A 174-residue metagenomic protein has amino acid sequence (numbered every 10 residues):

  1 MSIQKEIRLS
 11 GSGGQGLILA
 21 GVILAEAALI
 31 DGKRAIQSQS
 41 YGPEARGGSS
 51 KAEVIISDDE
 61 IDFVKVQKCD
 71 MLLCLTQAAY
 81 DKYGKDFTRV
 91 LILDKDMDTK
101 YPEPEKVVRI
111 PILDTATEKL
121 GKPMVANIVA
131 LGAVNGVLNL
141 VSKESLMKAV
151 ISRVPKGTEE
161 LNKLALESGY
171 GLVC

Functional and structural regions predicted by a protein language model:
M1-C174: Active-site cofactor/cluster-binding pocket
